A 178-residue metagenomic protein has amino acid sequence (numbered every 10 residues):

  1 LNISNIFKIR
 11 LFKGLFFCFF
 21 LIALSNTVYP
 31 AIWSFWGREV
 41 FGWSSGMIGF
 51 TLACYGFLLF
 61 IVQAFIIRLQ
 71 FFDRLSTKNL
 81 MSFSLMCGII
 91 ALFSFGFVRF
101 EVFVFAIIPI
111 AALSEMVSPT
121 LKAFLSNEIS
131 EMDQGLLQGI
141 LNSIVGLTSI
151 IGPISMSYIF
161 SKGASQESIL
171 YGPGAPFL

Functional and structural regions predicted by a protein language model:
L1-F17, V40: Juxtamembrane intracellular "pre-TM" segments in multi-pass secondary transporters
F20, A53-F57, M86, P109 (+1 more regions): Transmembrane alpha-helical cores of Major Facilitator Superfamily
I22-I32: Conserved extracellular-gate-facing transmembrane-helix segments in secondary transporters
A31-I48: Short amphipathic helix-loop junctions that connect adjacent transmembrane helices in Major Facilitator Superfamily/SLC
S45, I129-S143: Loop-to-transmembrane helix entry/capping segments in MFS-fold secondary transporters and related SLC/MFSD carriers
I61-S76, F160: Helix-to-loop junctions at the C-terminal end of transmembrane segments in multipass secondary transporters
S76-L121: C-terminal transmembrane helical hairpin of 12-TM major facilitator-type secondary transporters
Y158-L178: A membrane-interface helix-boundary motif in multi-pass transporters
